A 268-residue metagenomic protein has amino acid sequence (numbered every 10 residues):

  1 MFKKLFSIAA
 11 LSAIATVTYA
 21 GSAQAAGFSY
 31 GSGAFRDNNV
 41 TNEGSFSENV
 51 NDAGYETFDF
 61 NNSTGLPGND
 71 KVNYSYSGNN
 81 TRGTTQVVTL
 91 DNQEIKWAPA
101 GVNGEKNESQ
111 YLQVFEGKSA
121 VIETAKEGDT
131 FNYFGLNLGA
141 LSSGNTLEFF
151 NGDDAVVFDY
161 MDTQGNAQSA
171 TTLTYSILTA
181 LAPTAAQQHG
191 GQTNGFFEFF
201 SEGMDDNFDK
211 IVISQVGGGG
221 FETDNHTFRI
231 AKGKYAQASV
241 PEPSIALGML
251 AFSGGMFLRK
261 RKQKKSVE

Functional and structural regions predicted by a protein language model:
M1-A9: Bacterial N-terminal signal peptides that target proteins for export
F6-S7, V88, Q263-K265: Intrinsically disordered, low-complexity repeat segments enriched in small/polar residues
A10-S12, T16: Gram-negative bacterial Sec-dependent N-terminal signal peptides
T16-A23: C-terminal segment of classical bacterial N-terminal signal peptides
Q24-Q237: Surface-exposed, well-ordered secondary-structure segments
P241-R259: A short, hydrophobic C-terminal helix/tail in secreted or cell-surface proteins
F257-E268: C-terminal membrane-anchoring or membrane-association module
